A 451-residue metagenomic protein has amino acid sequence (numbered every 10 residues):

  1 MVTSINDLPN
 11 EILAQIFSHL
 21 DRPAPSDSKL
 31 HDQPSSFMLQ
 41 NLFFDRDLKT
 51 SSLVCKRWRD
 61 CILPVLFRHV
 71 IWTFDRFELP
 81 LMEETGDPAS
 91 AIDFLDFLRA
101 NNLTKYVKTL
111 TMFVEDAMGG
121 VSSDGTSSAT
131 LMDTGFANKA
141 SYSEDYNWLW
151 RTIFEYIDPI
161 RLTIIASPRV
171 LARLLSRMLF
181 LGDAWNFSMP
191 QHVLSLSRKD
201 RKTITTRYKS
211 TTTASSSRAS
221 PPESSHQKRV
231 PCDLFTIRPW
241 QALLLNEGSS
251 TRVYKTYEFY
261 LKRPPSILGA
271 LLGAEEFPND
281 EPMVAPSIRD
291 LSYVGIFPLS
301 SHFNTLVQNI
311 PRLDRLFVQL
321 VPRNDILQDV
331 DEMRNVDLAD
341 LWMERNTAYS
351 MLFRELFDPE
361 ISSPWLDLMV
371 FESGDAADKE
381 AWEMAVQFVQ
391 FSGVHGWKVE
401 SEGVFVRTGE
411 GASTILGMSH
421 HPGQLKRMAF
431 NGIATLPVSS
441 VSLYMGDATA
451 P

Functional and structural regions predicted by a protein language model:
V2-S123, T163, F259, S266-G273 (+3 more regions): Hydrophobic regular-secondary-structure patch
N10, A140-N147, M343-S350: Non-membrane alpha-helical structural segments and their capping/turn regions in soluble enzymes
S18, P23, F37-N41, H69-W72 (+2 more regions): Leucine-rich solenoid repeat modules
L20, W58, I62, L98 (+4 more regions): Hydrophobic, Leu/Ile/Phe/Ala-enriched alpha-helical segments that form helix-helix packing faces
S26-D45, P80-G86, G120-S143, L175 (+1 more regions): Short, flexible/disordered intra-domain loops and linkers
D45-L48, S52, N147, V307-I310: Short amphipathic alpha-helical segment that frequently serves as the phosphate-/nucleotide-binding helix
R57, P64-F67, N102-T109, E155-I160 (+7 more regions): Leucine-rich repeat
R76-D96, A100, D116-D290, V294-L306: Leucine-rich repeat
